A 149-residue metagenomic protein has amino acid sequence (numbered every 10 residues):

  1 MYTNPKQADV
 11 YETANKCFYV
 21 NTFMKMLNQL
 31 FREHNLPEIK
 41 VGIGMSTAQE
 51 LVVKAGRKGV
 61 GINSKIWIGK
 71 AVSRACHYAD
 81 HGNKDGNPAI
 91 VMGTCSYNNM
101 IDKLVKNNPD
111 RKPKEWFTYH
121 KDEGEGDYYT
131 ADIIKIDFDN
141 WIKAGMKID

Functional and structural regions predicted by a protein language model:
M1-E33, P37-I39: Short helix/loop segment flanking the catalytic signature motif in cyclic-nucleotide metabolism enzymes
M1-Y2, L51-G56: Short acidic/His/Gly/Ser-rich catalytic and metal-binding motifs that mark active-site loops of diverse hydrolases
T3, I43-Q49, T94-S96: A general secondary-structure junction signal
N15, K40, I66-S73, V91: Charged, alpha-helix-enriched surfaces in structured cytosolic catalytic cores of large nucleotide-utilizing machines
F23, L27, Y78-H81, D85: Conserved, well-folded catalytic cores of nucleic-acid-processing and energy-transducing macromolecular machines
H34-V53: A short glycine-enriched loop-to-beta-strand structural element that forms part of the catalytic core of nucleotide
N35, K54-D80: Catalytic-core segments of nucleotide cyclases and related cyclic-nucleotide turnover enzymes
K84-D149: Intrinsically disordered, glycine/charged-rich C-terminal tails and inter-domain linkers that flank nucleotidyl cyclase
